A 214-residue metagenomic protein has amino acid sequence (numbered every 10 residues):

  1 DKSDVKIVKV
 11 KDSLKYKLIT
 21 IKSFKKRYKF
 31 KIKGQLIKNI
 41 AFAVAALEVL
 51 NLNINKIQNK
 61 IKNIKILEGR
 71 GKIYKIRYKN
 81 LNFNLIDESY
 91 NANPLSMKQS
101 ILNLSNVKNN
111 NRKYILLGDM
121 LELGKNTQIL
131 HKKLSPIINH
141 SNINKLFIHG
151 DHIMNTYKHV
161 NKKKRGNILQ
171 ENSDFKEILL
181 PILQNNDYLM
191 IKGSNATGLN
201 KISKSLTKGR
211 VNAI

Functional and structural regions predicted by a protein language model:
K2-S3, L14-K15, F24-K29, K33-Q35 (+1 more regions): ATP-dependent carboxylate-amine ligase
K11-K15, I19: Ser/Thr- and Asn-enriched, surface-exposed coil loops between beta-strands
